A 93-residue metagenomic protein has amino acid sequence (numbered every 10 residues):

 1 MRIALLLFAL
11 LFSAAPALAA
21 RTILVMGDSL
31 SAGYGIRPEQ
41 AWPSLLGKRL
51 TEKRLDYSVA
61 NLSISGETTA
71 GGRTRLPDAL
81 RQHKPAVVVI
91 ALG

Functional and structural regions predicted by a protein language model:
A4-A14: Bacterial N-terminal signal peptides
L18-S65, R75-K84: Serine-esterase "nucleophile elbow" of acetyl-processing enzymes
T68-T69: Short loop/turn segments at beta->alpha junctions
H83-G93: Conserved, well-ordered alpha-helix/loop/beta-strand core segments that scaffold catalytic motifs
